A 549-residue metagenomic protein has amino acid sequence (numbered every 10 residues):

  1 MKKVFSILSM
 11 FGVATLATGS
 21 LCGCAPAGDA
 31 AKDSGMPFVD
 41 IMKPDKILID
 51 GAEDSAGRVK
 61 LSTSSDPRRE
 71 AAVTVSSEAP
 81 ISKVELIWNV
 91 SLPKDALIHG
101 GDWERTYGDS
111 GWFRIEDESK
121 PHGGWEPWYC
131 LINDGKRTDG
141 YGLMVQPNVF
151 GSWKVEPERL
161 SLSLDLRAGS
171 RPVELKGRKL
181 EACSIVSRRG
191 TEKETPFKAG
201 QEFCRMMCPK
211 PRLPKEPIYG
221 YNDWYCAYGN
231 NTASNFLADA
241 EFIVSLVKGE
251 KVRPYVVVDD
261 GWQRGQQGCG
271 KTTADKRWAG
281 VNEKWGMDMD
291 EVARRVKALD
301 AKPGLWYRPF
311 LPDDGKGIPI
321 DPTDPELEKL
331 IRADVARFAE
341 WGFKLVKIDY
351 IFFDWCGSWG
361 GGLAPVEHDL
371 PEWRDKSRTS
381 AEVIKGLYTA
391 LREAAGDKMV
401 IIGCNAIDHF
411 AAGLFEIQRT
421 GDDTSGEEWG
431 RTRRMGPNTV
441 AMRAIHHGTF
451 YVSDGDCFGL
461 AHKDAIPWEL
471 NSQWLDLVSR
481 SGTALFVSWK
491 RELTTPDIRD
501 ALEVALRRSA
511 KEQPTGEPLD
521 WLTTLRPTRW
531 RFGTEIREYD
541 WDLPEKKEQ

Functional and structural regions predicted by a protein language model:
M1-F11: Bacterial N-terminal signal peptides that target proteins for export
K3-V4, D33, A298: N-terminal cationic leader/targeting segments used for protein routing and processing
G12-M36: Bacterial Sec-dependent signal peptides at the C-terminal "C-region" and cleavage site
G35-Y255, L345: Carbohydrate-recognition beta-sandwich/jelly-roll modules in extracellular/periplasmic carbohydrate-active proteins
H99-W103, E250-D260, R431-R433, Q513-T524: A generic structural motif
K193-E194, G229-L237, N282, G286 (+4 more regions): Generic detection of long, well-ordered alpha-helical segments
Y225, F236, F242-L246, E250-K251 (+6 more regions): Carbohydrate-binding surfaces of carbohydrate-active enzymes
V252-A465, L470, I498-D500: Aromatic- and carboxylate-enriched substrate-binding clefts and catalytic-loop regions of carbohydrate-active enzymes
